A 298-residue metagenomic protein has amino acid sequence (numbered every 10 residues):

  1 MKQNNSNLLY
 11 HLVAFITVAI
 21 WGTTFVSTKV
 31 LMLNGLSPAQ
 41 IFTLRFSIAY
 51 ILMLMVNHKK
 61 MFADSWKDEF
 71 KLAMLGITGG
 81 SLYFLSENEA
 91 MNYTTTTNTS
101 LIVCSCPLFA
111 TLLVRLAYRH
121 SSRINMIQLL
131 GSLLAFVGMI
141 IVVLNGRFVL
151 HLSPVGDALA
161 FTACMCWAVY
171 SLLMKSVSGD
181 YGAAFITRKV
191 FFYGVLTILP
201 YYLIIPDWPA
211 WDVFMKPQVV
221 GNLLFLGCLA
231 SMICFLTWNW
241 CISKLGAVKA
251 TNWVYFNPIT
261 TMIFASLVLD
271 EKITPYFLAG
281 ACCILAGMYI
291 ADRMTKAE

Functional and structural regions predicted by a protein language model:
M1-Q40, I77, L150-G179, L196-P200: Glycine-/small-residue-enriched transmembrane alpha-helix faces in small-molecule transporters and effluxers
L12, I41-L44, G80, F84 (+3 more regions): Helix-helix packing/entry segments at the starts of transmembrane helices
T23, S27-V30, A49-S65, L116 (+4 more regions): Membrane-interface helix-cap regions at the ends of transmembrane helices in multi-pass membrane proteins
T24-F25, L54-V103, I140-I141, G227-L245: Specific transmembrane alpha-helical segments of multi-pass solute transporters/efflux pumps, especially DMT/EamA
T28, L33-L82, P107-V114, M165-L173 (+3 more regions): Transmembrane alpha-helices of multi-pass small-molecule transport proteins
L31, I41, A90, L116-R119 (+7 more regions): Hydrophobic/aromatic residues within transmembrane alpha-helices of multi-pass small-molecule transporters
M53, A73, S105-P107, L113 (+4 more regions): Hydrophobic transmembrane alpha-helices of multi-pass small-molecule transport proteins
D68-L75, R123-A135, G156-D157, Y181-V190: Cytoplasmic-side transmembrane-helix entry/capping segments in multi-pass membrane proteins
